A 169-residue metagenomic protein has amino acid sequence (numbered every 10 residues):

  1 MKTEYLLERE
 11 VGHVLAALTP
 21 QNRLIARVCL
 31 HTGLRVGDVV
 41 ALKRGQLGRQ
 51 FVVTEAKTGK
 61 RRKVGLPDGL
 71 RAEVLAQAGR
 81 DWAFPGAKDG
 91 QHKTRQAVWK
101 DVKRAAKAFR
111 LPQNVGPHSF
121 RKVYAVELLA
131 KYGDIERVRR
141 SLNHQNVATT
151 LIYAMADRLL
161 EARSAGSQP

Functional and structural regions predicted by a protein language model:
M1, Y5, G65-G69, M155-P169: DNA/chromatin major-groove-contacting recognition/catalytic segments
E4-T32, V36: Basic, Lys/Arg- and aromatic-enriched nucleic-acid-binding interface segment
A26, A125-V126: Short, amphipathic alpha-helical "recognition" segments used to contact nucleic acids or chromatin
C29-R49: Short, charged phosphate-coordinating catalytic segments
D38-V39, N114-V115, A125, G133-H144: Active-site-proximal segment of tyrosine recombinases
G45-R49, D134-A154, L159: Short, polar N-cap/turn motifs at the start of nucleic acid-interacting alpha helices
A56-L75, D81-R104: C-terminal catalytic core of Y-nucleophile DNA break-rejoin enzymes
F120, Y124: Active-site His/Glu-centered metal-binding helix of metallohydrolases
